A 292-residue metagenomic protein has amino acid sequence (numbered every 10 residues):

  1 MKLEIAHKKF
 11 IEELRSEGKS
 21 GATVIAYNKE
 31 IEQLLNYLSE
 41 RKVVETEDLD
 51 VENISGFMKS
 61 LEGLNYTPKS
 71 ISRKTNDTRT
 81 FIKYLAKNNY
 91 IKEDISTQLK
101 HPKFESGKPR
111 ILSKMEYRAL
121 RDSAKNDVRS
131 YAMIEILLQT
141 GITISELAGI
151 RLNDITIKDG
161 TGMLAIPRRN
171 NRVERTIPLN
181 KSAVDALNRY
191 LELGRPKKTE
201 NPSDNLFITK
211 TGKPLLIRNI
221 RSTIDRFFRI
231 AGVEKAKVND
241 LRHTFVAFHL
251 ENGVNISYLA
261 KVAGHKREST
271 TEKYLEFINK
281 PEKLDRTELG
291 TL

Functional and structural regions predicted by a protein language model:
M1-L292: Conserved catalytic core of the tyrosine transesterase superfamily
